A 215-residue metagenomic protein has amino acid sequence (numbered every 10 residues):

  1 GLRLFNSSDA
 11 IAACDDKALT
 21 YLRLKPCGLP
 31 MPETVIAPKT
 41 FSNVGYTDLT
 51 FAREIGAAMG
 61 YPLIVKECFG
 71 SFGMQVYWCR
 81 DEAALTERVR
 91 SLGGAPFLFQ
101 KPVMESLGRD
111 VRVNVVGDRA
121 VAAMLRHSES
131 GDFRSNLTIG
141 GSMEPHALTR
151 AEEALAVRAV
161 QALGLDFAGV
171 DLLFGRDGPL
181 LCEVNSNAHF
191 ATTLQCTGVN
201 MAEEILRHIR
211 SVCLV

Functional and structural regions predicted by a protein language model:
G1-L2: A short helix->loop->beta-strand "cap" motif at the edges of active sites that frequently abuts
N6, V115-V116, F174: Generic beta-strand structural signal
I11-G108, R150: Active-site nucleotide/adenylate-binding loops and adjacent lid/helix of ATP-dependent enzymes
L63, V121-A122, A168, L180-C182: Protein kinase-like catalytic core scaffold
F69-A159, L163: Phosphate-binding site of ATP-dependent enzymes
Q161, L165, F174-V215: C-terminal active-site "lid" helix and adjoining low-complexity regulatory extension at the edge of ATP-using catalytic
V170-L172: Hydrophobic residue at the +6 position relative to the catalytic HRD Asp in the kinase catalytic loop
